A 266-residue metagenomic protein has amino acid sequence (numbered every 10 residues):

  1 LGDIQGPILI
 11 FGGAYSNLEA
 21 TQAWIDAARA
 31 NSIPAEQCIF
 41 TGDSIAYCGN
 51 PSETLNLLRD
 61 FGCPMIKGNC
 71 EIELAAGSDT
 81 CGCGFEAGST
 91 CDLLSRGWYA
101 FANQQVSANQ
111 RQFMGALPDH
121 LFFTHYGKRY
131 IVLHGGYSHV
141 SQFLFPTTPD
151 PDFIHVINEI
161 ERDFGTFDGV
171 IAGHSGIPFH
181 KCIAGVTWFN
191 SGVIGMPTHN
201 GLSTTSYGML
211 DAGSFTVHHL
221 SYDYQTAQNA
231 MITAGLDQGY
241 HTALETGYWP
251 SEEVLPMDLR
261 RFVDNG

Functional and structural regions predicted by a protein language model:
L1-F61: N-terminal active-site segment of His-dependent metallophosphoesterases
L1-L9, F123-I131, I183-T187: Beta-strand-turn-beta hairpins that frame and shape the catalytic cleft of phosphate-ester-processing enzymes
D3, C182-G266: Acidic, His/Gly-rich catalytic cores of divalent-metal-dependent hydrolytic chemistry
F11-G12, Q37-D43, P64-N69, L133 (+2 more regions): Active-site neighborhood of phospho(di)ester-bond hydrolases with catalytic His/Asp-centered motifs
Y15-E19, A46-G49, C70-A76, S138-H139 (+2 more regions): Active-site environment of divalent metal-dependent phosphoester hydrolases
F61-F123, P146-T166: Active-site neighborhood of divalent metal-dependent phosphoester bond hydrolases
H120-T148: Divalent-metal (Mg2+/Mn2+/Ca2+)-assisted nucleotide/phosphate chemistry catalytic cores
P151-F189: Anionic-ligand binding region
